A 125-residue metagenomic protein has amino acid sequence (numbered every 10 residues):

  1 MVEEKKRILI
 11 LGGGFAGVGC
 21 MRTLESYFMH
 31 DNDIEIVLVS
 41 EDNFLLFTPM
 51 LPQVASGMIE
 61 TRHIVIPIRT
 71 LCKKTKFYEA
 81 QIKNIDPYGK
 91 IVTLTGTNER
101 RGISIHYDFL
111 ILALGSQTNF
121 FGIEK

Functional and structural regions predicted by a protein language model:
M1-K5, T75-K125: FAD-binding core/adjacent interface of flavoenzyme oxidoreductases
V2-E79: Beta1-alpha1 glycine-rich phosphate/pyrophosphate-binding loop at the start of Rossmann-like nucleotide-binding domains
